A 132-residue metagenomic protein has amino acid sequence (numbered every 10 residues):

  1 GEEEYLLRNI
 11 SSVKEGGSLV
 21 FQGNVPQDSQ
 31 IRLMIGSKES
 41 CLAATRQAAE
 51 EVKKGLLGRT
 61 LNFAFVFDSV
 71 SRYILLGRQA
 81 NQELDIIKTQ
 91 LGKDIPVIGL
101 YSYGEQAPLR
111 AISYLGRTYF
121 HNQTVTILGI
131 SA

Functional and structural regions predicted by a protein language model:
G1-A132: Hydrophobic alpha/beta core scaffold segments
